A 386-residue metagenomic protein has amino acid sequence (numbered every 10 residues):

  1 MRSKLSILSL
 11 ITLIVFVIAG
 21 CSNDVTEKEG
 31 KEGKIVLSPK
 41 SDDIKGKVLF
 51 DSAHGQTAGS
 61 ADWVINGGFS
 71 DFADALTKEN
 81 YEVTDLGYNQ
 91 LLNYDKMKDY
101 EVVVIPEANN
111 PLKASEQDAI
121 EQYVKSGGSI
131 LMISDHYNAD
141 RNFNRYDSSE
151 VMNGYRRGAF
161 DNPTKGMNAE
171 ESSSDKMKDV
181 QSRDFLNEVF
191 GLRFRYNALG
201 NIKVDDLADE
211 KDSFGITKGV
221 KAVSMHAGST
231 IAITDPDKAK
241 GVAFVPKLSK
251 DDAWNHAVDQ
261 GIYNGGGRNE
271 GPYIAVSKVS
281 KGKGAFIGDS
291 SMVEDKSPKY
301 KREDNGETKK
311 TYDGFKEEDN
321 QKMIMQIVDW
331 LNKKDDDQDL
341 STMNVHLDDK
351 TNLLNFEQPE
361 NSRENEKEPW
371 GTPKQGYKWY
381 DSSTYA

Functional and structural regions predicted by a protein language model:
M1-I7: Positively charged n-region of N-terminal signal peptides that target proteins for export
S3, E32, V104-I105, D259-G261: Short secondary-structure boundary micro-motifs
L10: Aromatic (Trp/Tyr) and acidic
I14, L192, S290-V293: Short loop/turn segments at secondary-structure transitions that flank enzyme active sites
V17-G20: C-terminal motif of bacterial Sec signal peptides marking the signal peptidase cleavage site
S22-D175, K283, D289-E294, K301-A386: Long alpha-helical segments found as membrane-embedded helices
S41, K203-D339: A glycine-centered loop/beta-turn motif at secondary-structure junctions
N138-N264, G376, D381-S383: An acidic, glycine-rich "communication" segment
